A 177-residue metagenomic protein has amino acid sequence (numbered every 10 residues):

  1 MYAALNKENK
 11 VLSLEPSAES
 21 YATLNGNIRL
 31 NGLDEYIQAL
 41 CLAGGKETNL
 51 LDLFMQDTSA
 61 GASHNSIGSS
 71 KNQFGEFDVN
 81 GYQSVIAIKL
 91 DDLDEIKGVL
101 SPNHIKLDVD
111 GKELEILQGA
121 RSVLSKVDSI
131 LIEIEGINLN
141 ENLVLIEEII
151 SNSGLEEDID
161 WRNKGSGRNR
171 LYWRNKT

Functional and structural regions predicted by a protein language model:
M1-T177: Phosphate/nucleotide-binding beta-alpha loop and adjacent structural elements of enzyme active sites
